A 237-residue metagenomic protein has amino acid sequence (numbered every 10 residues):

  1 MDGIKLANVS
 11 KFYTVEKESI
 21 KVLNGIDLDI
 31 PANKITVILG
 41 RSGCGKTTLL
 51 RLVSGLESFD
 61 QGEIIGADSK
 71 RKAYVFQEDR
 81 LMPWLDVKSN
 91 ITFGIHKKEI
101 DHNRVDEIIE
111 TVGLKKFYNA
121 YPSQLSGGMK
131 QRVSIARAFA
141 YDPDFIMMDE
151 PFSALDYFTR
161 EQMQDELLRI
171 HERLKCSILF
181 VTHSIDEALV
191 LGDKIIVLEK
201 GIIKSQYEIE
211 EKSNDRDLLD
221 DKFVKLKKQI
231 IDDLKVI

Functional and structural regions predicted by a protein language model:
S54: Helix-to-loop junction immediately C-terminal to a conserved catalytic motif
I100-F117, R169: Conserved ABC ATPase "signature" region
Y121-L125, M129: Conserved ABC ATPase signature
I135: Hydrophobic anchor residue at the start of the ABC signature
A140-D144: A short, proline-enriched helix->beta-strand linker immediately N-terminal to the Walker B motif in ABC-type P-loop
I146-D149: Catalytic Walker B motif of ABC-type/P-loop ATPase nucleotide-binding domains
